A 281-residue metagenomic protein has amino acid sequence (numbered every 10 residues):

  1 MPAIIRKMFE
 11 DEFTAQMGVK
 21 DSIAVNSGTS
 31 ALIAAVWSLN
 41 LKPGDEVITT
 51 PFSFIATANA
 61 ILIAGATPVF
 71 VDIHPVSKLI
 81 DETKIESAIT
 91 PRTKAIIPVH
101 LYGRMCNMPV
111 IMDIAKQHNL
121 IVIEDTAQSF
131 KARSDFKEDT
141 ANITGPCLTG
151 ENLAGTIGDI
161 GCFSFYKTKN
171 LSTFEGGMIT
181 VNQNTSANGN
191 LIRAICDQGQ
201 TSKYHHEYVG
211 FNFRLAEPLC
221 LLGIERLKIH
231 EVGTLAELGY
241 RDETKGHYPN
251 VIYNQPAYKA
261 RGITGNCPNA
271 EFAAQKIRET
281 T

Functional and structural regions predicted by a protein language model:
M1-M8, S186-N190, I229, G233 (+1 more regions): Short, compositionally biased segments
P2-E46, A60-I63, V69-D72: Phosphate-binding glycine-rich loop
F13, A31, V47, G65 (+10 more regions): Generic structural signal for small/hydrophobic residues in well-ordered secondary structure, especially within
I23, I48, V69, V122-I123 (+2 more regions): Structural detector of well-ordered beta-strand residues that form the stable sheet scaffold of enzyme domains
W37-R133, K137-I143, C147: PLP-dependent aminotransferase-like
I121-I123, G210, I277-E279: Structural preference for beta-strand elements that scaffold enzyme active sites
Q128-G150, I157-E237, P249-Q255: Active-site region of PLP-dependent enzymes
Q198-S202, T234-P268, F272-E279: Conserved PLP cofactor-binding pocket of PLP-dependent enzymes
